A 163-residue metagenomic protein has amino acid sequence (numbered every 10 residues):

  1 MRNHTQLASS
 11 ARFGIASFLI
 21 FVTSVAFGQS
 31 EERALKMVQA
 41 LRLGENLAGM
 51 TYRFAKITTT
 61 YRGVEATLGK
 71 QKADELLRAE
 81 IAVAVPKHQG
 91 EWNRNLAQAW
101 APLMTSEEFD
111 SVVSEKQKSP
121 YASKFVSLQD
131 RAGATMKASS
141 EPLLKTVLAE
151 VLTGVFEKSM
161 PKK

Functional and structural regions predicted by a protein language model:
R2-I15: Bacterial N-terminal signal peptides that target proteins for export
F18-F21: Hydrophobic alpha-helical segments of integral membrane proteins
T23-V25: N-terminal signal peptide c-region/cleavage motif recognized by signal peptidases
Q29, N46, G69, A73 (+3 more regions): Extracytoplasmic/periplasmic, Sec-exported soluble proteins
S30-A82: Early exported N-terminus immediately downstream of N-terminal targeting peptides
S30-R33, L43-M50, L128-A132, L143-T153: Active-site-proximal alpha-helical scaffolds that flank and shape metal-associated catalytic sites
G90-A149: Surface-exposed, polar helix/loop patches in the mature regions of secreted/periplasmic/lumenal proteins that form
A149-K163: Short, low-complexity, Pro/Ser/Thr/Gly-rich segments in the mature regions of secreted, periplasmic
